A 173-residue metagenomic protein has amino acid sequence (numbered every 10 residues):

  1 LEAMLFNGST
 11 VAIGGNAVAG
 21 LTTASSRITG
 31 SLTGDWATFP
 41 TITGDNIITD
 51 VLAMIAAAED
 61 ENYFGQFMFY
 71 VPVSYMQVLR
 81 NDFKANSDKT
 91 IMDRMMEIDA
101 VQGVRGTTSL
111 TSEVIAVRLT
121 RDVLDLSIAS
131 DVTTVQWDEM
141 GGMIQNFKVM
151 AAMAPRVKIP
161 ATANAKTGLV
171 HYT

Functional and structural regions predicted by a protein language model:
L1-D50: Alpha-helical scaffold segments that mediate packing/assembly in large oligomeric complexes
E2, S74, A152: Residue-level marker of positions within ordered structural domains that often coincide with functionally constrained
A3, T33-W36, D60, F64-F67 (+3 more regions): Generic intrinsically disordered, low-complexity segments enriched for polar/acidic and small residues
M4, T10-V11, N16, S26 (+6 more regions): Compositionally biased, low-complexity repeat tracts
V11-A12, S74-V78, Y172: Short, catalytically relevant binding-site loops at active-site mouths
W36-G103: Long, positively charged binding patches that form subdomain-scale interaction surfaces for polyanionic ligands
R80-T173: Sequence/fold signature of self-assembling virion shell proteins
